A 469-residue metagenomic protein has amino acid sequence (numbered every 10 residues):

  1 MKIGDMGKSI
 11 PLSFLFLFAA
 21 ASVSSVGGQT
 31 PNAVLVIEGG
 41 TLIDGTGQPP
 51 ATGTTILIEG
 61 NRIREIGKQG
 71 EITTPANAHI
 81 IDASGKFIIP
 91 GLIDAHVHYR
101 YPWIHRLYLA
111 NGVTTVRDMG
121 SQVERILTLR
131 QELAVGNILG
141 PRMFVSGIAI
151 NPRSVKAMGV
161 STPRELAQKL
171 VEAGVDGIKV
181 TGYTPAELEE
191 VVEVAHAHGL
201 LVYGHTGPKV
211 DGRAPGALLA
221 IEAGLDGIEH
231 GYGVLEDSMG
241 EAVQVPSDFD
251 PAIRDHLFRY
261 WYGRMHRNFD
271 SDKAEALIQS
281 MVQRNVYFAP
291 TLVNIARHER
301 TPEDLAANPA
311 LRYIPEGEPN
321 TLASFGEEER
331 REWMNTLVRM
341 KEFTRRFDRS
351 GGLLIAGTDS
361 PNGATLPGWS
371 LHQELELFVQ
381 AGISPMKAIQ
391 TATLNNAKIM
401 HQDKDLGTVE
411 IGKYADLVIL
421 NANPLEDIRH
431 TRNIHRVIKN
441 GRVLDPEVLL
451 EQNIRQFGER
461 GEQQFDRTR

Functional and structural regions predicted by a protein language model:
S9-S22: Bacterial N-terminal signal peptides
P31-L35, L42, T46-I89: Histidine-rich, glycine-flanked metal-binding segment
G40, I56, N61, G85 (+14 more regions): Divalent metal-coordination and catalytic microenvironments
L42-T55, K68-Q69, L366, S384-I389 (+1 more regions): Acidic, glycine-enriched loop/beta-strand segments at the rims of small-molecule binding/catalytic pockets
A83-I138, S154-S161, G212-G233, E241 (+1 more regions): Metal-associated gating/positioning segment near the N- to mid-region
H105-R125, G140-N151, V171-Y183, V192 (+4 more regions): Divalent metal-dependent hydrolysis catalytic cores, especially in the metallo-beta-lactamase
I148-H198, G227, D248, I253-N268: Active-site gating/metal-coordination segments in enzymes
L166-I178, V234-A381, N453-I454, R460-R469: Active-site neighborhoods of metal-dependent hydrolases
